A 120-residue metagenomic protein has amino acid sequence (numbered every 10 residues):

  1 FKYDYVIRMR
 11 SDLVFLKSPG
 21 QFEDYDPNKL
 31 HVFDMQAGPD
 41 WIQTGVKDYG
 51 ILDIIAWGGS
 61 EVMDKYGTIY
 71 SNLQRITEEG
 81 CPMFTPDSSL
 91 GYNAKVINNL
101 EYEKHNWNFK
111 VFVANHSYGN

Functional and structural regions predicted by a protein language model:
F1-N120: ER/Golgi luminal nucleotide-sugar-dependent glycosyltransferases, focusing on the catalytic module
